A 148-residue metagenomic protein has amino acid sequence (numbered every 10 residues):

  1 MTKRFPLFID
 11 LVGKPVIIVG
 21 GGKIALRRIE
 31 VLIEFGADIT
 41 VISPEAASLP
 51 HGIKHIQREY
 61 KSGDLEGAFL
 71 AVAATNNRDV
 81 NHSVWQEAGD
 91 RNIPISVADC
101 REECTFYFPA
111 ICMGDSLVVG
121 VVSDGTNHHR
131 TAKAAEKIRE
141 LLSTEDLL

Functional and structural regions predicted by a protein language model:
M1-R58: Hydrophobic, well-ordered beta-alpha structural blocks that scaffold small-molecule cofactor pockets
P15, F69-L70: Structural motif
G22-I24, R78-D79, G125: Residue-level detector of alpha-helix initiation sites
I56-G67: Short amphipathic alpha-helix with an adjacent loop that forms part of the alpha/beta core around
E59, T75-N76, S123: Short glycine-/small-residue-rich Rossmann-like dinucleotide-binding loops
G63, D79-N81: Short glycine-rich, flexible loops that bind phosphorylated cofactors or substrates
L70-A74, N81-Y107: ADP-ribose/adenylate-binding Rossmann-like module
F108-L148: Adenosine-phosphate binding glycine-rich loop
